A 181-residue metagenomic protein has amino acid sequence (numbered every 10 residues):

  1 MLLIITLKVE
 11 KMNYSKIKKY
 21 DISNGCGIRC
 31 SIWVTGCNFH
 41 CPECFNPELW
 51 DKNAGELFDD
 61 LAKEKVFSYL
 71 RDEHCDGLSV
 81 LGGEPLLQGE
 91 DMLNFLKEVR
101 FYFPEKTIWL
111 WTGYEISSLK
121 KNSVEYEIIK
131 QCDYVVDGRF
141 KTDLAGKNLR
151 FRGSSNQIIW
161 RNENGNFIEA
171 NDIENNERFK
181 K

Functional and structural regions predicted by a protein language model:
L3, E10-Y14, I28, N46-L110 (+1 more regions): Conserved Radical SAM active-site core
K11, E105, Q131-C132, N156: A generic structural signal for alpha->beta connector loops
N13-H40: N-terminal pre-triad scaffold of radical SAM enzymes
R71-V80, T107, V136-T142, G146 (+1 more regions): Conserved C-terminal portion of the radical SAM core fold that forms the substrate/S-adenosylmethionine-binding
Q88-L96, R100, A145-K181: P-loop/Walker A phosphate-binding loop and immediately adjacent motor/lid segment at beta-alpha junctions
K121-L144: Structural recognition of alpha->loop->beta junctions
